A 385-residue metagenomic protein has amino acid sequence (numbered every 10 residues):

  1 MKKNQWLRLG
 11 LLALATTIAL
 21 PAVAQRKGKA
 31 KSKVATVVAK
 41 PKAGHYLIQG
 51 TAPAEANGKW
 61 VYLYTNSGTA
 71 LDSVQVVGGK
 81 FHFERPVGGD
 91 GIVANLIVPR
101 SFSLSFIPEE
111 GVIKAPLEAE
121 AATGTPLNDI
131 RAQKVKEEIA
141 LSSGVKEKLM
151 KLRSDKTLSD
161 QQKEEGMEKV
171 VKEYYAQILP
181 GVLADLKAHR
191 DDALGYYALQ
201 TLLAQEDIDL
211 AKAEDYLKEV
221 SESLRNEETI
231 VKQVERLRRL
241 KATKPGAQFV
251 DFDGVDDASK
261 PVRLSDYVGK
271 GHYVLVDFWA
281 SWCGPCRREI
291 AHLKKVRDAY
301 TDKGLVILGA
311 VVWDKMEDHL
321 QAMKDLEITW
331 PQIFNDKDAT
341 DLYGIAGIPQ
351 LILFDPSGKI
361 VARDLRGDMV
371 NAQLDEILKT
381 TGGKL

Functional and structural regions predicted by a protein language model:
M1-A30, A43, T381: Bacterial Sec-dependent N-terminal signal peptides
Q25-P180: A non-transmembrane, solvent-exposed segment enriched in polar/low-complexity residues
R26-V37, P99-S103, G124-L127, K172-Q248 (+1 more regions): N-terminal targeting signals for export/organelle localization
K232-D266, Q373-G383: N-terminal "domain-start" segment that seeds a small globular fold
D253, L320-S357: Short, internal strand/loop/helix patches that form the active-site neighborhood or redox-interaction surface
G271-V274, F278-W282, G347: Short pre-active-site segment immediately N-terminal to redox-active cysteine/selenocysteine motifs in thiol-based
F278-K295: Conserved redox-active cysteine motifs that mediate thiol-disulfide chemistry, especially di-cysteine Cys-X(1-2)-Cys
G347, P356-K384: Non-catalytic, surface beta->alpha helical segment in thiol-disulfide oxidoreductase systems
